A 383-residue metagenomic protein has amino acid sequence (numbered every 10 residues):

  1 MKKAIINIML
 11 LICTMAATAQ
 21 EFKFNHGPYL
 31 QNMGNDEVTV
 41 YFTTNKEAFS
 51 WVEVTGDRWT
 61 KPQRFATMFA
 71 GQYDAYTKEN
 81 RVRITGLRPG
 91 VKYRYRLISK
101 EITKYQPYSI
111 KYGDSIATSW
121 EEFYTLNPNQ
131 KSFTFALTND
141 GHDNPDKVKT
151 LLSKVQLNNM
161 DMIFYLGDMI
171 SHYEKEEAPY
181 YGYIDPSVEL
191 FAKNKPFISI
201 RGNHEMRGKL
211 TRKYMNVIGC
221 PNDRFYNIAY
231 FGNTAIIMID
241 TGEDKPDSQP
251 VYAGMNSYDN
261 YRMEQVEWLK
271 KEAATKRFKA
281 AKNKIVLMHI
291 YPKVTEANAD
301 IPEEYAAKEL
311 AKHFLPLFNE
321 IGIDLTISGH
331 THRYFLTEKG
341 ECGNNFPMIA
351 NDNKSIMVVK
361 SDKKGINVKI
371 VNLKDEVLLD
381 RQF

Functional and structural regions predicted by a protein language model:
M1-K23: Bacterial Sec-dependent N-terminal signal peptides
A19-L137, L157-N158, D362-F383: Acidic, histidine-bearing metal-coordination/catalytic regions of metal-dependent phosphoesterases
K61-A75, I102-D114, T134-K147, S171-E177 (+2 more regions): Acidic/histidine-rich helix-loop elements that form or flank divalent-metal/phosphate-binding sites at the catalytic
L97-E122, A178-F278, Y305, H313-L317 (+2 more regions): Extended active-site neighborhood of metal-dependent phosphoesterases/phosphodiesterases
K131-K209: Conserved, compact domain cores that house catalytic/ligand-binding motifs in diverse enzymes and effector modules
A136-N139, I163-D168, K195-N203, V286-H289 (+2 more regions): Active-site neighborhood of phospho(di)ester-bond hydrolases with catalytic His/Asp-centered motifs
D143-K147, S171-K175, R201-L210, D244-S248 (+3 more regions): Active-site environment of divalent metal-dependent phosphoester hydrolases
Y252, Y258, R277-D324: Active-site-proximal segments of metal-dependent phosphoesterases and phosphodiesterases across multiple
